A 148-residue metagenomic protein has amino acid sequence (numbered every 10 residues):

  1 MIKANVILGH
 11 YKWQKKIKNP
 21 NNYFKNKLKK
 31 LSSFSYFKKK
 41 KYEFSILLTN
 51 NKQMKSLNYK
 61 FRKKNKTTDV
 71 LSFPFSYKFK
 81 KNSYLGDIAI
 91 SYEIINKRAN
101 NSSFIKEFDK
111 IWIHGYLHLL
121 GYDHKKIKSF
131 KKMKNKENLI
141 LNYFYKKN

Functional and structural regions predicted by a protein language model:
M1-W112, L117-N148: An acidic/histidine-cluster motif and surrounding catalytic segment that typifies divalent-metal-assisted enzyme active
